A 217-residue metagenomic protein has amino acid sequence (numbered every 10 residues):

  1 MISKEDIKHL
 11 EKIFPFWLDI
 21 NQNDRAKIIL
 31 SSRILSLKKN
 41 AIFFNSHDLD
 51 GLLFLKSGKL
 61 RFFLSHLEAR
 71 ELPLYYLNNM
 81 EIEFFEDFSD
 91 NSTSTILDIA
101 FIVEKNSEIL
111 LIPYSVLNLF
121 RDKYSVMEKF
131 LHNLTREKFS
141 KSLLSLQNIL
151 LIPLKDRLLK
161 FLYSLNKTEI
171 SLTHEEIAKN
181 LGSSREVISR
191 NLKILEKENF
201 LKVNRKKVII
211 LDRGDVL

Functional and structural regions predicted by a protein language model:
M1-I34, K38, L77, D87-N91: Cyclic nucleotide-binding regulatory module and flanking cytosolic helices
I29-L30, H47-L49: Short, small/polar residue-rich loop motifs at catalytic or cofactor-binding pockets
R33, I42, K59-L64, I82 (+1 more regions): Short beta-strand segments in beta-sandwich/barrel cores
A41-H47: Short phosphate-coordinating micro-motif centered on Lys-Gly-acidic
D50-F63, E68, N78-M80: Glycine- and acidic-residue-biased ligand/ion/polar-headgroup-sensing regions
P73-H132: Cyclic-nucleotide recognition modules
R136-K160: Short alpha-helical segments that sit at the start of domains
I152, K160-L217: Phosphate-/nucleic-acid-contacting segments
